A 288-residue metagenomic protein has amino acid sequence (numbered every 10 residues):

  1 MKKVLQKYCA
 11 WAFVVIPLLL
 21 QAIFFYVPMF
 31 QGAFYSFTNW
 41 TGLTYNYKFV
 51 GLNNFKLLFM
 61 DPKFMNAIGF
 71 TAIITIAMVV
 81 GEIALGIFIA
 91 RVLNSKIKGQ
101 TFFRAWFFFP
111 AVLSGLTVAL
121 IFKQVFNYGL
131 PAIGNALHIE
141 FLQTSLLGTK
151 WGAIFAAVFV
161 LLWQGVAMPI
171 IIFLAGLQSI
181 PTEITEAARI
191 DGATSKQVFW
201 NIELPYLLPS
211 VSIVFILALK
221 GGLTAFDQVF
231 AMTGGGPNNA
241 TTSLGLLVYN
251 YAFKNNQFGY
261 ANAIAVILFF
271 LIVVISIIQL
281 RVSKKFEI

Functional and structural regions predicted by a protein language model:
K2-I288: A structural signal for multi-pass alpha-helical bundles of membrane permease subunits that mediate small-molecule
